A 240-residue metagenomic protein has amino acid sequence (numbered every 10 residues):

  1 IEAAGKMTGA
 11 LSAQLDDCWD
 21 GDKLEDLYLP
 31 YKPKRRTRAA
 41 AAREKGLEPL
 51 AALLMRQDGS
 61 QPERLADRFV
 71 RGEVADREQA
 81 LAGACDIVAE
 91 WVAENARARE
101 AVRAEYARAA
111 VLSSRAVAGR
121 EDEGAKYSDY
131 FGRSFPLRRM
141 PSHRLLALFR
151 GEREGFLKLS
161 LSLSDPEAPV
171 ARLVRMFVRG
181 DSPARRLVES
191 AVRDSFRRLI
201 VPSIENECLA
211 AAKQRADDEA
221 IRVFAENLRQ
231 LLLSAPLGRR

Functional and structural regions predicted by a protein language model:
I1-R240: Duplex nucleic acid-engaging cores and interfaces of nucleic-acid transaction enzymes
